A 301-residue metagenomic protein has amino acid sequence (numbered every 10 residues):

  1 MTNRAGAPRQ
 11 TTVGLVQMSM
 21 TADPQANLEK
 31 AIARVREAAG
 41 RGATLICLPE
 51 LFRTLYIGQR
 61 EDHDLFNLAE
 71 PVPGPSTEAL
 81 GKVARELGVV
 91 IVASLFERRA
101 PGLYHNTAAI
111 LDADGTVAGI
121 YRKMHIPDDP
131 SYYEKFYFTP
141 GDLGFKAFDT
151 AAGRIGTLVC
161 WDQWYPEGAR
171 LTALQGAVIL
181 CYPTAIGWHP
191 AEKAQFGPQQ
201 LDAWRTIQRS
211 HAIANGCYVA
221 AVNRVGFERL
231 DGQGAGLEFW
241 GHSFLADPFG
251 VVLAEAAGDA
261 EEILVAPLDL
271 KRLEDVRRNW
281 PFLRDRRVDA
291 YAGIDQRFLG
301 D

Functional and structural regions predicted by a protein language model:
M1-L45, C181: N-terminal active-site segment of His-dependent metallophosphoesterases
Q10-A22, T107, I120-K123, A147 (+2 more regions): Active-site-proximal beta-strand elements of phosphoester/diester hydrolases
V13, I110-A118, F244-L253: Short, glycine-anchored, charge-dense loop/turn motifs used at functional sites
P24, A33-A113, V117-R122, I186-N215: Cys-nucleophile CN-hydrolase/nitrilase-fold catalytic domain and related Cys-dependent amidase chemistry that acts on
A69-V92, C160-I263: CN hydrolase (nitrilase-like) catalytic-core segments centered on the catalytic cysteine and neighboring Lys/Glu
A93-L95, T107-I110, K146, S243-L245 (+1 more regions): Short beta-strand scaffold segments in enzyme catalytic cores
K123-Y137, A260-R277: A short, polar/charged loop-to-alpha-helix boundary motif
F145-V178, T184, L273-D301: Cysteine/selenocysteine-centered motifs that mediate thiol-based redox chemistry or coordinate metal-sulfur cofactors
